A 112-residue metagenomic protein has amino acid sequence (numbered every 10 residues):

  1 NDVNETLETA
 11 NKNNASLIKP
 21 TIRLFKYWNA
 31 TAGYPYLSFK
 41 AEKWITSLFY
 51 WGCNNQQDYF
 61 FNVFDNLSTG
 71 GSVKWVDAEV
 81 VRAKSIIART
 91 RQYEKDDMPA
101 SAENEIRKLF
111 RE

Functional and structural regions predicted by a protein language model:
N1-S85, R107-R111: Catalytic cores of NTP-dependent nucleotidyl/adenyl transfer enzymes across multiple folds
I86-E112: Charge-rich, low-complexity intrinsically disordered segments
